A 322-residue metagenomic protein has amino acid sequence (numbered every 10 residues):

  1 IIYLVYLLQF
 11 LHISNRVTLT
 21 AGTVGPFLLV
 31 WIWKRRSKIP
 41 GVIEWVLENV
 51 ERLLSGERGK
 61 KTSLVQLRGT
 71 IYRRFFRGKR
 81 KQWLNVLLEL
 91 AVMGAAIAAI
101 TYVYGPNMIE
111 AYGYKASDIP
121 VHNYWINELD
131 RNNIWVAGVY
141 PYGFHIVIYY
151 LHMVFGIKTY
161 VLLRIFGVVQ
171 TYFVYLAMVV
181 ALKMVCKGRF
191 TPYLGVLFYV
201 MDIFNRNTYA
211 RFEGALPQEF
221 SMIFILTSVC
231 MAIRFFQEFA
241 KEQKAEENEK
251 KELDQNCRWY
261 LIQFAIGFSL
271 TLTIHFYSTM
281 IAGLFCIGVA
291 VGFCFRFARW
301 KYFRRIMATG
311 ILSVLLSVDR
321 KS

Functional and structural regions predicted by a protein language model:
I1-W83: Membrane-embedded, hydrophobic transmembrane alpha-helices
I2-V5, M93-V103, F144, M153 (+4 more regions): Membrane-embedded helix bundles of polyisoprenyl
L7, I32-V46, R74, A232-I262 (+1 more regions): Membrane-interface junctions at the ends of membrane-embedded or membrane-associated helices
I13-A21, G78-L88, D254-W259, F297-L312: Membrane-interfacial entry segments at the cytosolic side of transmembrane helices
A21-K34, A91-T101, S313-V318: Hydrophobic core of alpha-helical transmembrane segments in multi-pass integral membrane proteins
A98-I134, R234: Extracytoplasmic loop-helix module adjacent to an early transmembrane segment
V136-T159: Short hydrophobic/aromatic helix or loop-helix immediately within or flanking a transmembrane segment in polytopic
K321-S322: Conserved small/polar residues in nucleotide/adenosyl-binding loops
